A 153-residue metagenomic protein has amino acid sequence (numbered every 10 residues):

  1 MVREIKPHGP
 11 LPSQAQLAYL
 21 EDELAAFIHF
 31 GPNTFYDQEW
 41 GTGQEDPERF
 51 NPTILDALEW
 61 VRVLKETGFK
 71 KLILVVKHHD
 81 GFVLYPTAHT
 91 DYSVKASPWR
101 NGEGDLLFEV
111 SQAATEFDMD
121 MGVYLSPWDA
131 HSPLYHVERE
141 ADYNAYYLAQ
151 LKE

Functional and structural regions predicted by a protein language model:
M1-E153: Mature catalytic domains of secreted/periplasmic carbohydrate-active enzymes
